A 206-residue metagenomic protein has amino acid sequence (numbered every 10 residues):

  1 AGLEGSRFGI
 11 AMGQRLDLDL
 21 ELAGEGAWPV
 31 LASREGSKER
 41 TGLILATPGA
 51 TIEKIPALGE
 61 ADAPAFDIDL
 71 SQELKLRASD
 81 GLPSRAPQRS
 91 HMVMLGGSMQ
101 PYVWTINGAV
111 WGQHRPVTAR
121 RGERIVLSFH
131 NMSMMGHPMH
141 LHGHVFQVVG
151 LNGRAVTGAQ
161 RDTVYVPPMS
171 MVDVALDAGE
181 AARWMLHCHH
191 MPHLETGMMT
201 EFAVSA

Functional and structural regions predicted by a protein language model:
A1-E4, T157-A159: Short amphipathic beta-strand starts and helix->beta connectors
L3-V126, S133, G179-R183, H190-A206: Extended terminal and domain-junction accessory segments
G13, H142, M169: Short, conserved phosphate/pyrophosphate- and ester-handling motifs at nucleotide-, phospho-/glycolipid
H130-M132, H142, V148: His-enriched metal-coordination microenvironments in redox/metal-binding proteins
G136, F146-A181, M185-H187, H193-A206: C-terminal soluble interaction/assembly domains
P138-H140: Beta-strand signatures of extracellular beta-sandwich domains
